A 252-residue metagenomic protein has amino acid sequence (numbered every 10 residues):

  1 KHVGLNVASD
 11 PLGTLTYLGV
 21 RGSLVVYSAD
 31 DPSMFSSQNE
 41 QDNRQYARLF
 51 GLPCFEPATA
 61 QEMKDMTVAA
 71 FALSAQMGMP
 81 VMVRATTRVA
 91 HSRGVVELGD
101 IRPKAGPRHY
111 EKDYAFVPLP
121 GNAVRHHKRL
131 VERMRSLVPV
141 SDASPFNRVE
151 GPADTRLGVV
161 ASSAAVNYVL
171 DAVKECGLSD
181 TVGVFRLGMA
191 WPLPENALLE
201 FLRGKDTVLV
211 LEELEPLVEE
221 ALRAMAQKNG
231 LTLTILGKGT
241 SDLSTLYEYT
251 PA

Functional and structural regions predicted by a protein language model:
K1-A75: Thiamine diphosphate
P57-A252: Flexible, low-complexity linker and terminal segments
